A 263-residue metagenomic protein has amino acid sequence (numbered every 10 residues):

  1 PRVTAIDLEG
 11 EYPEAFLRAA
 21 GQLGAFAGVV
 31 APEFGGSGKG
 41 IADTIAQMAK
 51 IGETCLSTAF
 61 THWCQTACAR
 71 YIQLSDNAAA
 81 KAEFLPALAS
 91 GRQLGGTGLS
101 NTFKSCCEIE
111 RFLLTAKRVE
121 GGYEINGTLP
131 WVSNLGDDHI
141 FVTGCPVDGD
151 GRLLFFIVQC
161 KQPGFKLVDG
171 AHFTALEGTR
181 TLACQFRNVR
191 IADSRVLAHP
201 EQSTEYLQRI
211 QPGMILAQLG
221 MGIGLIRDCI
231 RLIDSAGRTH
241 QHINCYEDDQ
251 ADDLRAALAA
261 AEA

Functional and structural regions predicted by a protein language model:
Y12-T128, S133: Glycine-rich flavin
Q47, I125-G127, F156, F186 (+1 more regions): Buried hydrophobic positions in well-ordered alpha/beta secondary-structure cores of metabolic enzymes
T102, L113, D169-L176: Short Gly/Thr-rich strand-loop-strand
C106-E108, K117-R118, S133-G136, V147-D150 (+1 more regions): Solvent-exposed alpha-helices and their adjacent loops that cap or buttress functional pockets in soluble metabolic
L113-T115, I140-G144, F155-I157, T181-N188: Conserved hydrophobic/aromatic beta-strand scaffold that supports enzyme active sites
T128-Q162: DPxDG-like acidic metal-binding loop motif
A171-A259: Glycine-rich beta->alpha junctions and the first turn(s) of the following alpha-helix
A261-A263: Long, low-complexity C-terminal extensions of enzymes
